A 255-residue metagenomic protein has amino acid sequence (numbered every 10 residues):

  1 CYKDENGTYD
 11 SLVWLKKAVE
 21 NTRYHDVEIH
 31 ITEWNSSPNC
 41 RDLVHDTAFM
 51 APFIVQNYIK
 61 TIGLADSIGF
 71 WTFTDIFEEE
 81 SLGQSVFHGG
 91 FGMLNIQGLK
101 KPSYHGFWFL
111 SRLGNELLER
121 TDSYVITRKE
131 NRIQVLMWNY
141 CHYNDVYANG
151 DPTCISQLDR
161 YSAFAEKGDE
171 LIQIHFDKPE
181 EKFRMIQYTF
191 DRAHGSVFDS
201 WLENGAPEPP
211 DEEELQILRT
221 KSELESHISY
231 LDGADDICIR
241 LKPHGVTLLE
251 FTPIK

Functional and structural regions predicted by a protein language model:
C1-I68, S85-F87: Noncatalytic carbohydrate-binding groove/subsite architecture in carbohydrate-active enzymes
W14-D26, K60-S67, L110-E116, H175-P179 (+1 more regions): A structural motif corresponding to the C-terminal end of an alpha-helix and its immediate exit/capping segment
I31, S123-N144: Hard-cation-handling environments
N35-P38, T74-F77, C141-H142: Solvent-exposed loop/turn segments at secondary-structure junctions within structured extracellular/periplasmic domains
Y58, Q84-R120, N144: Catalytic cores of secreted or luminal carbohydrate-active enzymes
A65-T72, P102-Y104, N115-D122, R184: Acidic/polar loop patches that form or flank catalytic/metal-binding clefts of enzymes that bind anionic ligands
F70, E78-L82: Flexible, surface-exposed loop/gating regions in the mature catalytic domains of secreted/periplasmic hydrolases
M137-K255: C-terminal beta-sandwich/jelly-roll accessory domains of carbohydrate-active enzymes
